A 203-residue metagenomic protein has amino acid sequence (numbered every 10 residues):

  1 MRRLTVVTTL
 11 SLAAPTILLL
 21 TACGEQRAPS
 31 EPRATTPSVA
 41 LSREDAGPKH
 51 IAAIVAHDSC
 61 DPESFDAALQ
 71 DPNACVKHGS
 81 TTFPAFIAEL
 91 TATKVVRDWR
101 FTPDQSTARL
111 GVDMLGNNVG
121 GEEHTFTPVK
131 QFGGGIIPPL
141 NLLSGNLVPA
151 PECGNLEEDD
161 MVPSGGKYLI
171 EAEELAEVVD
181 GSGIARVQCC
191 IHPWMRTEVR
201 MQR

Functional and structural regions predicted by a protein language model:
M1-S11: Bacterial N-terminal signal peptides that target proteins for export
L19-A22: C-terminal motif of bacterial Sec signal peptides marking the signal peptidase cleavage site
E25-R33, P37-V76, R100, G121-E123 (+1 more regions): Extracellular/periplasmic metallocenter environments
V76-L115: N-terminal edge beta-strand
E122-Q131: Short, Lys/Arg- and Gly-enriched loop/turn segments at beta-strand edges
F132-N141: Short aromatic-acidic-glycine turn motif
N141-P149: Extended hydrophobic/aromatic segments used for targeting, binding, or gating
